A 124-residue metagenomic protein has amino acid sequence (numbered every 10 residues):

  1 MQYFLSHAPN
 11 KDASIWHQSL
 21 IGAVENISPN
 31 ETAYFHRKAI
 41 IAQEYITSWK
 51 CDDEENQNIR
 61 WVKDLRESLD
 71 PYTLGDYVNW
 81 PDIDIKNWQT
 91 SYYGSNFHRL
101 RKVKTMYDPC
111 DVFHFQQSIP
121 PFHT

Functional and structural regions predicted by a protein language model:
M1-T124: Soluble FAD-dependent oxygen oxidases
